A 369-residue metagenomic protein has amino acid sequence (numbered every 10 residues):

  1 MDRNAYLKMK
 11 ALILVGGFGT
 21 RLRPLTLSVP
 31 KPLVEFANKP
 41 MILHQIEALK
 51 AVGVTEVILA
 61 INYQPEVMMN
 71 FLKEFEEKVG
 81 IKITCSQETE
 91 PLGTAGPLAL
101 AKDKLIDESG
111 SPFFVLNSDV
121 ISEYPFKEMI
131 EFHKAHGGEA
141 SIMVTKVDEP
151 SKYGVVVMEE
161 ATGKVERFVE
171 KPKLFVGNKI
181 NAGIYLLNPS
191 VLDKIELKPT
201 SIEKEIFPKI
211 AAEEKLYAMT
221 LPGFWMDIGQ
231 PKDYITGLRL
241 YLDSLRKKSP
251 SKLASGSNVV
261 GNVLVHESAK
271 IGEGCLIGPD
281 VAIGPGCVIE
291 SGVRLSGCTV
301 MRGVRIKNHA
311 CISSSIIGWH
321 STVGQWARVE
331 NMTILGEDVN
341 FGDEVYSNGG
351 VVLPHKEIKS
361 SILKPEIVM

Functional and structural regions predicted by a protein language model:
M1-I13, R21, L27, E35 (+4 more regions): Conserved N-terminal catalytic core of the sugar/cofactor nucleotidyltransferase
V57-N62, M143-V144, I316: Short internal beta-strands
G110-F114, I121, K127-K134, V147-P150 (+1 more regions): Catalytic-core segments of class I nucleotidyltransferases/pyrophosphorylases that form NMP-activated intermediates
H136-K146: A short, conserved acidic/glycine-rich loop-to-beta-strand motif that forms the donor nucleotide-sugar/metal
N181-I184, K198, F224, G261 (+3 more regions): Glycine/small-residue-rich pyrophosphate-binding loop that anchors the diphosphate of NDP-sugar donors
A211-G297, G303: Extended, small-residue-rich solenoid/repeat segments and analogous flexible loops that form exposed scaffolds
S291-M369: Glycine-rich hexapeptide-repeat left-handed beta-helix
